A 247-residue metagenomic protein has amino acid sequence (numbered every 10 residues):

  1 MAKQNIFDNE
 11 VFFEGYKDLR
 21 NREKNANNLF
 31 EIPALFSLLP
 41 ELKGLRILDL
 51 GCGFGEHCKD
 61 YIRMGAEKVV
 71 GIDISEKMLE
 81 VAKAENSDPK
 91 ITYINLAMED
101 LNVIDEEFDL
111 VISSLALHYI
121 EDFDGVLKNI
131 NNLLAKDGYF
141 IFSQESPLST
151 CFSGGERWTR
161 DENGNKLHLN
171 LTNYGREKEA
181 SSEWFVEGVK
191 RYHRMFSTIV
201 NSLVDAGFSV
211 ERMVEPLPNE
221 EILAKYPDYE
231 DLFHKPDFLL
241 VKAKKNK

Functional and structural regions predicted by a protein language model:
M1-L42, E56-D60, M78-V81: Conserved class I S-adenosyl-L-methionine
L48-L50, F54-L101: Class I SAM-dependent methyltransferase SAM/SAH-binding core
N102-L110: A short acidic, Gly/Pro-enriched loop at the edge of an enzyme's catalytic core that lines a small-molecule cofactor
L110-F123: A short SAM/SAH-binding and catalytic strip from SAM-dependent methyltransferases
D124-Y139: A short glycine-rich, Lys/Arg-flanked "PGG" loop and its adjoining helix->strand segment in the class I
F140-E177: Conserved class I S-adenosyl-L-methionine
Q144, L148-S153, R157, E183-S197: Acceptor-substrate binding/catalytic loop of class I
E179, K190-V214: Short alpha-helix
